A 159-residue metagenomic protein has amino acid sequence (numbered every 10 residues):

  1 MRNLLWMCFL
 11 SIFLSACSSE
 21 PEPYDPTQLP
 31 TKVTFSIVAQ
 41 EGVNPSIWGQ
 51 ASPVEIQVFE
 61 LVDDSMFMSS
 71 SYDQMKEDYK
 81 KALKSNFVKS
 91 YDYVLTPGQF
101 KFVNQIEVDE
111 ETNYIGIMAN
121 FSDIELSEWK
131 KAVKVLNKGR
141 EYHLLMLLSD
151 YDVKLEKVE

Functional and structural regions predicted by a protein language model:
F13-A16: C-terminal motif of bacterial Sec signal peptides marking the signal peptidase cleavage site
S18-P21: Bacterial signal peptide processing site
P23-P26, V133-E159: Extracellular beta-sheet/turn segments enriched in Thr/Pro/Gly and aliphatic residues
S36-I47: Short amphipathic, basic-aromatic surface patches that mediate peripheral association with negatively charged
W48-Q57: Short coil-to-beta strand junction motifs in C2/discoidin
G98-E107: Exposed aromatic-hydrophobic patches
T112-S122: A short, solvent-exposed beta-strand micro-motif common in secreted/extracellular proteins
F121-W129: Short acidic/polar inter-strand loop motif in beta-rich domains
